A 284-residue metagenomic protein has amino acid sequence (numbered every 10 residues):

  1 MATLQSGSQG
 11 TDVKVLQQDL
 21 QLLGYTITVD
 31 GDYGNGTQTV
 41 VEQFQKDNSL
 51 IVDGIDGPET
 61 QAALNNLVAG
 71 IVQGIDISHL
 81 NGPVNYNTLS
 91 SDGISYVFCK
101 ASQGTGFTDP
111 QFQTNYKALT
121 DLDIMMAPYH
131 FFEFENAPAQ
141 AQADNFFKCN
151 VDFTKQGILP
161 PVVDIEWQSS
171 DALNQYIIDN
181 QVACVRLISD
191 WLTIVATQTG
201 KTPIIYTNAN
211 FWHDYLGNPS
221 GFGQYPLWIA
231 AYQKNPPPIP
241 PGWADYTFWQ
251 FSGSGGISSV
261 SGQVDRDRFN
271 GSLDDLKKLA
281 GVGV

Functional and structural regions predicted by a protein language model:
M1-G31, A69-P83: Acidic, Ser/Thr/Pro/Gly-enriched interdomain connector segments
I27, M126, K201-P203, L227: Hydrophobic anchor at the start of a short beta-strand that flanks the dinucleotide cofactor-binding loop
V41-F44: Conserved hydrophobic/aromatic packing and binding residues within compact polymer-binding modules
A69-S78, T88, S220-V284: Functionally critical loop-and-helix segments that line ligand-binding/catalytic clefts of soluble enzyme domains
G70-D92, Y96-Q198: Substrate-binding cleft of extracellular glycoside hydrolase catalytic domains
P138-A141, H213-G221: Glycine-rich, charge-decorated loop segments at or immediately adjacent to ligand/cofactor-binding or catalytic sites
T199-H213: Aromatic-lined carbohydrate-recognition surfaces of secreted/lumenal glycan-active proteins
